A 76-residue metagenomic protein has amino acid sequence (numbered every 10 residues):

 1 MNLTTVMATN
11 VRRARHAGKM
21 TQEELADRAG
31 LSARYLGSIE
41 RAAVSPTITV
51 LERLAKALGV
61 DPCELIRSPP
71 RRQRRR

Functional and structural regions predicted by a protein language model:
M1-V6: A detector for short, charged/polar N-terminal pre-domain segments
T9-E24, R28: Short basic helix-loop element that most often maps to the first helix and adjoining turn of HTH DNA-binding modules
N10, T21, T47-V50, D61: Residues that mark the N-terminal boundary/hinge immediately upstream of a DNA-recognition element
V11, L25-A26, L36-I39, L65: Conserved hydrophobic/aromatic packing and binding residues within compact polymer-binding modules
E23, R34, E52: Residues within helix-turn-helix
G30, T49-E64: DNA major-groove recognition helix of helix-turn-helix/homeodomain DNA-binding modules
G30-S45: Recognition helix of helix-turn-helix/homeodomain-like DNA-binding domains that insert into the DNA major groove
K56, E64-R76: Short, charged recognition helix plus adjacent turn of helix-turn-helix-like nucleic-acid-binding domains
